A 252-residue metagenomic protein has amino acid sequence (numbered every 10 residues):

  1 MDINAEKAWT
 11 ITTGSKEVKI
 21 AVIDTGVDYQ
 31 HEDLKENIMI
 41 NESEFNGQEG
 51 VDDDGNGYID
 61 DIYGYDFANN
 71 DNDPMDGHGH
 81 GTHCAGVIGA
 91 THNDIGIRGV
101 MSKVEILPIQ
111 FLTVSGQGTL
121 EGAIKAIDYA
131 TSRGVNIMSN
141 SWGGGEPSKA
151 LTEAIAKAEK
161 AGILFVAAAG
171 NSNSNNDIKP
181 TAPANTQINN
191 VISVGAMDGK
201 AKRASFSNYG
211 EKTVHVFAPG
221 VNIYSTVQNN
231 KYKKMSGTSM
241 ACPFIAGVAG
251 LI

Functional and structural regions predicted by a protein language model:
E6-T119, P147, E159, T186-N190 (+2 more regions): Subtilisin-like serine protease catalytic core
T10-K16, T25, T91, P108-N190 (+3 more regions): Substrate-binding/access-modulating region of protease and related hydrolase catalytic domains
I59, N222-I223: Hydrophobic "anchor" residues
A90, P219-N222: Glycine-rich, acidic and aromatic/proline-enriched surface loops and short helix-turn segments that act as binding
V194: Alpha-helical segment proximal to the catalytic Tyr-Lys
M197: Carbohydrate-associated surface elements
M240-I252: Short, small-residue alpha-helix embedded
